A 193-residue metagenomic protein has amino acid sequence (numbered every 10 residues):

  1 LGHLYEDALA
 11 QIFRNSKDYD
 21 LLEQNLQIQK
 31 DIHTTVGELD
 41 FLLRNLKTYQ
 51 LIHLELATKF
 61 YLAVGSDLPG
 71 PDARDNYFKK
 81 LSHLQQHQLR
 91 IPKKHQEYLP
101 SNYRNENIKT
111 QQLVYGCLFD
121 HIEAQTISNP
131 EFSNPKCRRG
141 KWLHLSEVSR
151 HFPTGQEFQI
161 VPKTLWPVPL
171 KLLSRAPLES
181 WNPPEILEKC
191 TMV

Functional and structural regions predicted by a protein language model:
L1-V193: Intrinsically disordered, low-complexity Ser/Thr/Pro/Gly-rich regulatory segments
